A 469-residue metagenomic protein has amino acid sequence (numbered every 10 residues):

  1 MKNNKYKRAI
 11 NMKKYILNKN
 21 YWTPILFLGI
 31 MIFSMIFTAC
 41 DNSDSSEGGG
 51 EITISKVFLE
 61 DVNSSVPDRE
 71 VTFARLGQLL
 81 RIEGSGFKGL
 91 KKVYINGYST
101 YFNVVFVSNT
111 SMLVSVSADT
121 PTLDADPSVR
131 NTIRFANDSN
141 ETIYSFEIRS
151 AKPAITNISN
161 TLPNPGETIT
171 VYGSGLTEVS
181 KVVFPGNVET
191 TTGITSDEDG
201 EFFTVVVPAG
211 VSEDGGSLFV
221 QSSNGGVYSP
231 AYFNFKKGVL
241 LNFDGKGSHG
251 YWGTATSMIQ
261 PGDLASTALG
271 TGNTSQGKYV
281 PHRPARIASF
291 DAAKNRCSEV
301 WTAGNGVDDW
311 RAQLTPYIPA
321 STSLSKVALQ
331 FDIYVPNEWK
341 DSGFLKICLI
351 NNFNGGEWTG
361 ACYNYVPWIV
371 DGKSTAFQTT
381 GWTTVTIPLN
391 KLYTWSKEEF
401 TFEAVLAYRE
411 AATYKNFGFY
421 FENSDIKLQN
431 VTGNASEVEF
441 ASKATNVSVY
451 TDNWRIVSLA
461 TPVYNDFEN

Functional and structural regions predicted by a protein language model:
M35-A39: C-terminal motif of bacterial Sec signal peptides marking the signal peptidase cleavage site
D41-K88, S139-K181, E213-G215, G225-S248: Beta-strand/beta-sandwich contexts
L123-D138, E213-N224, F417-F419: Short, aromatic- and glycine-rich surface loops/edge beta-strands on solvent-exposed regions
N131, F331, T384-S448, N453-W454: Extracellular beta-strand ligand-recognition surfaces/modules
P230-T274, V463-N469: Extracellular carbohydrate-recognition regions
A265-D309: Short carbohydrate-recognition loop motifs
N305-L329, T375-T379, Y408-T413, Y450: Extracellular/lumenal carbohydrate-interaction signature centered on repeated Trp-anchored short motifs
A328-E399: Extracellular ligand-binding interfaces
